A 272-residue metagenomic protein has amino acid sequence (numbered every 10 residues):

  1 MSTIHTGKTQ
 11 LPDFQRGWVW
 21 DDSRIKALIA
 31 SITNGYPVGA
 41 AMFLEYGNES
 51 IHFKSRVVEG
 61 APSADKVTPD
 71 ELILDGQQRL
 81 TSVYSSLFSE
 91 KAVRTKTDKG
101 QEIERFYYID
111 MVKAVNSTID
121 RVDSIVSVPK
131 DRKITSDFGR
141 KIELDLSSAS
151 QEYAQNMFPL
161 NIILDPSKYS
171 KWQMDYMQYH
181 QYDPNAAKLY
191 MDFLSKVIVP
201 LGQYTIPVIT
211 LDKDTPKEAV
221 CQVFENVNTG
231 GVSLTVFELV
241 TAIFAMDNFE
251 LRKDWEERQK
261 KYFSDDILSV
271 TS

Functional and structural regions predicted by a protein language model:
M1-D22, K26-S272: Basic- and aromatic-enriched surface patches that contact anionic nucleotides/nucleic acids
